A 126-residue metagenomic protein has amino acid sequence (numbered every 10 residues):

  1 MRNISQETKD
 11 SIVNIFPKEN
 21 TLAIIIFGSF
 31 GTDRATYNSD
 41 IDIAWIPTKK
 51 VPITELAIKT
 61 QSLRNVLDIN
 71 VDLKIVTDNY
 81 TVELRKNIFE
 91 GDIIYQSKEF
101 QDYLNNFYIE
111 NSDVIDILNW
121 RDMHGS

Functional and structural regions predicted by a protein language model:
M1-A23, G31-T36, T48-S126: Catalytic core of pol beta-like nucleotidyltransferases
S39-I41: Short, conserved active-site loops that position catalytic residues or coordinate cofactors/metal ions across diverse
A44-I46: Short hydrophobic/aromatic beta-strand micro-patches that form the beta-sheet surface supporting nucleotide- or nucleic
